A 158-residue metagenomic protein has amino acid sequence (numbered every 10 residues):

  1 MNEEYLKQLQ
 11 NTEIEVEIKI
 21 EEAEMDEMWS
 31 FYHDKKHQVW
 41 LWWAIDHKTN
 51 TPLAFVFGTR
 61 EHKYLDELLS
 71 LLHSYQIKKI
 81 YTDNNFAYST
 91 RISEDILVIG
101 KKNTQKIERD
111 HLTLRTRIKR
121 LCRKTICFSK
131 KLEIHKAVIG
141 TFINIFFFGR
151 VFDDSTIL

Functional and structural regions predicted by a protein language model:
M1-L158: Residue-level recognition of single "structural anchor" positions that define or cap local secondary structure
